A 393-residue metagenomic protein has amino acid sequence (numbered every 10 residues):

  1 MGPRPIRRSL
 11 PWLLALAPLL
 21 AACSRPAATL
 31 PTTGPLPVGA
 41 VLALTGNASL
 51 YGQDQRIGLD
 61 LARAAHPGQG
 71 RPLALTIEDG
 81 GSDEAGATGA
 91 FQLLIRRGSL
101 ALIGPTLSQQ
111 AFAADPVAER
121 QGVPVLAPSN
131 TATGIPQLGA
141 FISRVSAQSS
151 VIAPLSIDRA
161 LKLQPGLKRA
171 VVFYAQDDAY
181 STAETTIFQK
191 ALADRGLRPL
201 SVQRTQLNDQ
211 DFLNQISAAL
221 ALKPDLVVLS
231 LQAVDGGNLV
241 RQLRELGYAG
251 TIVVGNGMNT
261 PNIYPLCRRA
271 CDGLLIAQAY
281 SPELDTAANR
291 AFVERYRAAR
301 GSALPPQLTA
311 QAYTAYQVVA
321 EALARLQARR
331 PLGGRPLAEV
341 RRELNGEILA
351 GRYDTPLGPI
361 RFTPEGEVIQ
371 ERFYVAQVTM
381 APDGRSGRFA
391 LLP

Functional and structural regions predicted by a protein language model:
G2-R4, L13-L14, C23-P393: Extracytosolic ligand-binding ectodomains
